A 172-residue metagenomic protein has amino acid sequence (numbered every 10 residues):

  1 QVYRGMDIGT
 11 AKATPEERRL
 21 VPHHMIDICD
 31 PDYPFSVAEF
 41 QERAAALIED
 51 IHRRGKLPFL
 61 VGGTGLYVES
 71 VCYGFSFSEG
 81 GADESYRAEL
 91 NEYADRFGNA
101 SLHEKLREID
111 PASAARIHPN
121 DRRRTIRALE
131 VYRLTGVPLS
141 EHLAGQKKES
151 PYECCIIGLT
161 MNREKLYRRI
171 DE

Functional and structural regions predicted by a protein language model:
Q1-E172: Phosphate/pyrophosphate-binding catalytic cores of soluble transferases and nucleic-acid-acting enzymes
